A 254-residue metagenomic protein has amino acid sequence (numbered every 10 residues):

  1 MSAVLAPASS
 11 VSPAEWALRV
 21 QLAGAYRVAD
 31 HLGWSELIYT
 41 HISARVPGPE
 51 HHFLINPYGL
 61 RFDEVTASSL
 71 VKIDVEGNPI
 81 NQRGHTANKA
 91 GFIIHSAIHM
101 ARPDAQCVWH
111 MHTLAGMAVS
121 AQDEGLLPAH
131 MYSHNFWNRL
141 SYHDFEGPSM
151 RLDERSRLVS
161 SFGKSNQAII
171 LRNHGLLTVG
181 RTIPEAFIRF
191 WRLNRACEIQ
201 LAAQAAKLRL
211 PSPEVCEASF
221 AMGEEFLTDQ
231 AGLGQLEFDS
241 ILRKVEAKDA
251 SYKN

Functional and structural regions predicted by a protein language model:
S2-A25, S165-N254: A conserved C-terminal secondary-structure "cap"
S12-W16, N81-K89, L140-S149: Flexible, glycine/proline-enriched loop segments at strand-loop-helix junctions that form or flank small-ligand binding
R19-W109, G116-L127, S133: An anion-binding catalytic pocket shared by soluble metabolic enzymes
A44, I98, H112, L158 (+2 more regions): Divalent metal-coordination and catalytic microenvironments
H51-F53, Q106-W109, G116, R139-S141 (+2 more regions): Structural motif
M100, H134, V159-G163, I169: Short, conserved, surface-exposed binding loops centered on an aromatic residue
L114-V159: Class I SAM-dependent methyltransferase SAM-binding "motif I" and its flanking Rossmann-like core
L140, L152, S156-S160, I169 (+2 more regions): Internal, well-ordered alpha-helical scaffold/interface segments that support domain packing or protein-protein contacts
